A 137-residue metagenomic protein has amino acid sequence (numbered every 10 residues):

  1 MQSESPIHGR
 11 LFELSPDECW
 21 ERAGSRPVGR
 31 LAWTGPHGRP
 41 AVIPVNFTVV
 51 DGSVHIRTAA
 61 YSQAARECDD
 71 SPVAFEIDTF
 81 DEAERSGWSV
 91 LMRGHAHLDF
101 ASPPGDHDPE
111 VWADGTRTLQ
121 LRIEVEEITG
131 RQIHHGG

Functional and structural regions predicted by a protein language model:
M1-G24: Extreme N-terminal tail/first-helix region
M1-S5, N46-V49, A74-T79: N-terminal short leaders/motifs
F12, I128-G137: Short, charged, intrinsically disordered terminal tails
S15-E18, A41-I43, A60-S62, H107-P109: A generic local structural motif
R26-A59: Short beta-strand segments
V49-D51, F100, T129: A generic structural motif
S53-H55, R122, T129: General beta-strand recognition
A60-L119, V125-E127: Short, structured beta-strand-loop surface elements
